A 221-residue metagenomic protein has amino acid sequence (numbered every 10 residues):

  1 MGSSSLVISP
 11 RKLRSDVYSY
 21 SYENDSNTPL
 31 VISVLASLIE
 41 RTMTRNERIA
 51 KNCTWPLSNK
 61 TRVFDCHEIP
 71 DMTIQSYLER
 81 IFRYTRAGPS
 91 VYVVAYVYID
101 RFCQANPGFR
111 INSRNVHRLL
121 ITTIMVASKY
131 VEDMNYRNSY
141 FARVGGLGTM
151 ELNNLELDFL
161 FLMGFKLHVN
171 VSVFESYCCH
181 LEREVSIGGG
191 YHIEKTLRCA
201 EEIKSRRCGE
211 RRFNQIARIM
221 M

Functional and structural regions predicted by a protein language model:
M1-S90, R101-G108, S172-M221: Acidic, Ser/Thr/Pro-rich regulatory low-complexity segments at or just upstream of the first helical elements of major
P29-S33, P89, V93-Y96, H117-I121 (+1 more regions): Non-catalytic, well-ordered alpha-helical scaffold segments
E79-R80, V93-R101, H117-K129: Contiguous, well-ordered alpha-helical segments that form the cores/surfaces of helical PPI scaffolds
R83, R110-R114, M150: Beta-strand elements of modular eukaryotic interaction domains
G88-Y92, A127-N135, V169: Short helix-interrupting loop/turn segments at helix-coil junctions
F109-R114, Y130-G145: Short conserved catalytic/interaction loops centered on acidic-Pro-aromatic/His motifs
N115-A127, G145-E151, D158: Hydrophobic alpha-helical segments of small multi-pass membrane proteins
S139-E182, I187-G188: Channel- or pocket-lining gating/hinge segments that regulate access to a cavity or pore
